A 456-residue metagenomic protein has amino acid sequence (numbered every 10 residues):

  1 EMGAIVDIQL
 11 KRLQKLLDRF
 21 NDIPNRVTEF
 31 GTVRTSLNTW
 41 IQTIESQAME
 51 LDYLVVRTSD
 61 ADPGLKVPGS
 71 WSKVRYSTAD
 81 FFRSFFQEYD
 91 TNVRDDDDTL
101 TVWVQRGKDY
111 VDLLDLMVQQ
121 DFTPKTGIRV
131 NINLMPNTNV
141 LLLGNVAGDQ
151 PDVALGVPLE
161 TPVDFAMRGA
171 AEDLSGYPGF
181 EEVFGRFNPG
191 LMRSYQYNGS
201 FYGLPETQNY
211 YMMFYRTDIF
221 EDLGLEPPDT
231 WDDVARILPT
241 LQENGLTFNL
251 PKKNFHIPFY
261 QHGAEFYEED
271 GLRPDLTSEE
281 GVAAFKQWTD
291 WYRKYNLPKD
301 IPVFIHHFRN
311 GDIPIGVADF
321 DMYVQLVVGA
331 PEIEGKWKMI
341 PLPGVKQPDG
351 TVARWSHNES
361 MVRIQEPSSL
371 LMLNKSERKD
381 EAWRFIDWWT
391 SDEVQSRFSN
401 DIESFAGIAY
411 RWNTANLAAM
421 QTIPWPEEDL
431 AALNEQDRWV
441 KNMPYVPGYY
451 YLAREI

Functional and structural regions predicted by a protein language model:
E1-V163: Conserved N-terminal structural module of periplasmic/extracytoplasmic solute-binding proteins
K15, R19, I23-W40, Y53-R57 (+2 more regions): C-terminal capping/gating helix-and-loop segments adjacent to ligand/active sites or protein-protein/ligand interfaces
S77-D96, P158-M212, D222, D233-A235 (+2 more regions): Hinge/lid segment of periplasmic solute-binding proteins
G107, G156-E160, K252-N254, I301 (+3 more regions): Beta->alpha turn/N-cap motifs
Q120-Q196, D218-D229, P314-I315, Q325-K338 (+1 more regions): Extracytoplasmic "Venus flytrap"/periplasmic binding protein-like
F165-G169, S175, N188-P227, L246 (+5 more regions): Periplasmic solute-binding protein
G271-I301, V328: Glycine-centered hinge/linker elements that transmit conformational signals in sensory and ligand-binding systems
K294, A330-R411, R438-N442: Extracytoplasmic/periplasmic substrate-recognition and gating elements
